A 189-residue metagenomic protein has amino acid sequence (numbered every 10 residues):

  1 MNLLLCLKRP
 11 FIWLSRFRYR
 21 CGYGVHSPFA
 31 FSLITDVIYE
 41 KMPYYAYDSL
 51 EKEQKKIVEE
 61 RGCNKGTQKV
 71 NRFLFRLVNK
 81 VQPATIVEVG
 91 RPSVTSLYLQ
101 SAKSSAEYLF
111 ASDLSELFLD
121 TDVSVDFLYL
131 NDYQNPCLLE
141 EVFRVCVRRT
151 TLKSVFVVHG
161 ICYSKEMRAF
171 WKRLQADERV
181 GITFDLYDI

Functional and structural regions predicted by a protein language model:
M1-Y129, Y133-V155, I161-I189: A short alpha-helical cap/connector motif
